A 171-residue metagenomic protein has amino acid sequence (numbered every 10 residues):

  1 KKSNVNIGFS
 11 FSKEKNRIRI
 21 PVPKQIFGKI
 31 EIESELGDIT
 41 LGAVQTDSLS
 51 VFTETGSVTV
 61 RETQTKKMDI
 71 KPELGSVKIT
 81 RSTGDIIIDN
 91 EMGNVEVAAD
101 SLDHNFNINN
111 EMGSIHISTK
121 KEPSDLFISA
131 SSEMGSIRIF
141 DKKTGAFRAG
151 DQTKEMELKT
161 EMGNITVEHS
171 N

Functional and structural regions predicted by a protein language model:
K1-K67, S76-T83, E96, T144-N171: Right-handed parallel beta-helix
M68, I79-N171: Short, surface-exposed interaction patches in beta-rich subdomains that mediate adhesion/assembly near membranes
